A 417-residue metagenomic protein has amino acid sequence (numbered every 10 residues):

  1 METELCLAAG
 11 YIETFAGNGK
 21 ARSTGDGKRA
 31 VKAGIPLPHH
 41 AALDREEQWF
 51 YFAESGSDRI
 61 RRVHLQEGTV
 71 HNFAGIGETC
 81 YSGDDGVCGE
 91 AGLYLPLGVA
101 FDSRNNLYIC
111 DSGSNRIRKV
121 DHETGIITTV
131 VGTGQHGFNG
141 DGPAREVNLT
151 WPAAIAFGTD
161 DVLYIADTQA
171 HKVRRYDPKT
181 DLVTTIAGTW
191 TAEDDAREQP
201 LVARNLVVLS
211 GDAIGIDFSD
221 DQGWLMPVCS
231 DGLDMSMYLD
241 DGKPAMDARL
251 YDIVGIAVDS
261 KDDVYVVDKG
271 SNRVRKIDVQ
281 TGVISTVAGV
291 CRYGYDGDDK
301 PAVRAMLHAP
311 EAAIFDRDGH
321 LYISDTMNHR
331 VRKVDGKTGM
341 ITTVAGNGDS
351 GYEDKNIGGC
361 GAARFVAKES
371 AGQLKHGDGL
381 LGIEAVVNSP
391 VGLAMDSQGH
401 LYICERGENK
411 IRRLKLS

Functional and structural regions predicted by a protein language model:
E2-L37, G68-L95, I126-W151, D181-D252 (+2 more regions): Gly/Pro-rich loop segments of beta-rich domains
G34, H39-A42, L97-A100, A153-A156 (+3 more regions): Conserved beta-strand position repeated across blades of beta-propeller domains
L43-E47, F101-R104, F157-D160, V258-K261 (+2 more regions): Residue-level detector of Asp-centered blade-edge/turn motifs that repeat once per structural unit in beta-propeller
W49-Y51, N106-Y108, V162-Y164, D263-Y265 (+2 more regions): Conserved beta-propeller blade signature
S55, S112, T168, K269 (+2 more regions): Short loop/turn segments immediately following the C-termini of beta-strands
D58-R61, N115-I117, H171-V173, N272-V274 (+2 more regions): Structural signal for beta-propeller blades
H64-G68, D121-G125, D177-D181, D278-G282 (+2 more regions): Short loop/turn segments that connect beta-strands within beta-propeller blades
N388-S417: Blade-level signature of beta-propeller repeat domains, shared across WD40, Kelch, NHL, RCC1 and BNR/Asp-box propellers
